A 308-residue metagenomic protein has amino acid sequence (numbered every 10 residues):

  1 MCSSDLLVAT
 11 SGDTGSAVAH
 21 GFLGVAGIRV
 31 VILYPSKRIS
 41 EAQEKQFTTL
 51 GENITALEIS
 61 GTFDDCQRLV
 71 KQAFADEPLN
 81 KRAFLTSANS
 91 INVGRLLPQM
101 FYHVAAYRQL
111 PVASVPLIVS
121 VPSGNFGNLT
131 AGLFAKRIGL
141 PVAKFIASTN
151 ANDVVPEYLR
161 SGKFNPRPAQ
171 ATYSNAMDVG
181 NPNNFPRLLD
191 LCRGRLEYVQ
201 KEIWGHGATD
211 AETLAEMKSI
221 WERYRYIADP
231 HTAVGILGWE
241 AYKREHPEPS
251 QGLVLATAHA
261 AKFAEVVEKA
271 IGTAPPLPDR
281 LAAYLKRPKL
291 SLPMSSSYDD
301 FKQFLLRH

Functional and structural regions predicted by a protein language model:
M1-S3: Short, small-residue-biased leader/transition segments that mark boundaries at the very start of proteins
D5-E41, Q46-F47, N53: Glycine-rich, mobile lid/loop segments that gate access to catalytic sites or pores
L7-H20, S40-E41, N125-G132, V155 (+2 more regions): Short glycine/serine/threonine-rich phosphate/pyrophosphate-binding segments that cradle anionic phosphate groups
A17-L23, E41-Q46, R68-V70, T130-R137 (+2 more regions): Short acidic, glycine/serine/threonine-rich loops at helix termini
G21-V31, F47-L50, K136-V142, G162-N165 (+1 more regions): A glycine- and small-aliphatic-rich helix-loop capping segment at beta-alpha/alpha-beta transitions that lines
Q43-I91, R95, A147-V234, A270-H308: Active-site/ligand-binding loops adjacent to catalytic centers
R68, Q72, K81-A135, L140: Domain-scale recognition of functional cores that engage charged ligands
